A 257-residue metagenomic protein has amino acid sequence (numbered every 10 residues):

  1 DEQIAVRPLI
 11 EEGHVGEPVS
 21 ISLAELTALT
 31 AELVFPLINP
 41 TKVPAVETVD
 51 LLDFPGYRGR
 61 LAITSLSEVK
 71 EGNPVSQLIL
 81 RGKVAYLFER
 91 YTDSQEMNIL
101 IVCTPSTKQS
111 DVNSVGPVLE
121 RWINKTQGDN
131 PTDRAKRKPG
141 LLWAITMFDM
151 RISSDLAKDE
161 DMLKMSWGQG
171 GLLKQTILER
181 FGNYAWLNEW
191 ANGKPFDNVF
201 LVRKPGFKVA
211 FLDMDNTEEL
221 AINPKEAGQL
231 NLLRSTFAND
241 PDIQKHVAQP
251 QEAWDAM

Functional and structural regions predicted by a protein language model:
D1-L66, N73, E96, A221-K225: Conserved G1/Walker A P-loop phosphate-binding module
V34, E71-P74, V84, V102: A near-ubiquitous, low-amplitude feature marking generic local secondary-structure context
L51, I101-V102: Structural motif
Q77-L100, S106-M257: Conserved GTPase G-domain substructure that encodes guanine base recognition and part of the catalytic core, centered
